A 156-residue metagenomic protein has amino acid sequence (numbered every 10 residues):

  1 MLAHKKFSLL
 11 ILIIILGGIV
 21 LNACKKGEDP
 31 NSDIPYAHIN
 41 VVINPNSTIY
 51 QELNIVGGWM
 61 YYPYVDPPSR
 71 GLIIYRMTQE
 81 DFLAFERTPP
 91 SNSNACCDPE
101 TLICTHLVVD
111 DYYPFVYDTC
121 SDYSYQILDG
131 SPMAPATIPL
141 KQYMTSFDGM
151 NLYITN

Functional and structural regions predicted by a protein language model:
L2-S8, I13-P45: Bacterial Sec-dependent N-terminal signal peptides
G27-Y112, Q126, K141-N156: N-terminal pre-ligand scaffold of iron-sulfur
E80, C120-S121: Short loop/turn microsegments at loop-to-beta-strand junctions
P89, Y117-D118: Short cysteine-rich clusters marking metal-coordination/redox-active sites
S124-S131: Short metal-binding segments enriched for Cys and/or His
A134-K141: Solvent-exposed, polar surface segments
